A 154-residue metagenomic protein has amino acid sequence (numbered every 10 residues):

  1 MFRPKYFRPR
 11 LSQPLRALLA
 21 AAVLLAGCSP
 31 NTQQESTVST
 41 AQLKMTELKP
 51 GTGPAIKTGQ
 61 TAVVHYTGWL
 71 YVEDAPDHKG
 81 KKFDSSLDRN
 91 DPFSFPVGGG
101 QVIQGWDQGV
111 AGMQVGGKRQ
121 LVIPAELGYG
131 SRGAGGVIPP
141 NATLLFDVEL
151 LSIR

Functional and structural regions predicted by a protein language model:
F2-R154: Cross-family detector of peptidyl-prolyl cis-trans isomerase
